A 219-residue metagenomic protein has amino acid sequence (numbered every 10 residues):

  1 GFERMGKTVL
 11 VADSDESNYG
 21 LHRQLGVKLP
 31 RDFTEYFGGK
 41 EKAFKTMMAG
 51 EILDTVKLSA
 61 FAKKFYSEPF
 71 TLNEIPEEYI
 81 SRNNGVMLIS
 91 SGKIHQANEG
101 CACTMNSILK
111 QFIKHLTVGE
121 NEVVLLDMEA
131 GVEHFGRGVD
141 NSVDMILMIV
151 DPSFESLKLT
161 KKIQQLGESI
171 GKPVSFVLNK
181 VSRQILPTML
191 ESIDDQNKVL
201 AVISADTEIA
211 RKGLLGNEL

Functional and structural regions predicted by a protein language model:
E3-N83: N-terminal phosphate/diphosphate-binding loop that engages ATP/GTP or pyrophosphate donors across diverse enzyme folds
V11, V86-L88, V199-V202: Conserved beta-strand scaffold positions in the cores of enzyme catalytic domains, especially in NTP/NDP-utilizing
S17-N18, Q96, G131, R183: Residues immediately C-terminal
R23, T104-R211: Conserved catalytic-core segment of NTP-binding enzymes
K57-A130: Phosphate-binding/switch loop-helix module in NTP-utilizing enzymes
A97, A210-G213: A short acidic, helix-capping loop that chelates divalent metal ions and anchors anionic groups
G213-L219: C-terminal boundary of histidine-terminating zinc-finger modules
